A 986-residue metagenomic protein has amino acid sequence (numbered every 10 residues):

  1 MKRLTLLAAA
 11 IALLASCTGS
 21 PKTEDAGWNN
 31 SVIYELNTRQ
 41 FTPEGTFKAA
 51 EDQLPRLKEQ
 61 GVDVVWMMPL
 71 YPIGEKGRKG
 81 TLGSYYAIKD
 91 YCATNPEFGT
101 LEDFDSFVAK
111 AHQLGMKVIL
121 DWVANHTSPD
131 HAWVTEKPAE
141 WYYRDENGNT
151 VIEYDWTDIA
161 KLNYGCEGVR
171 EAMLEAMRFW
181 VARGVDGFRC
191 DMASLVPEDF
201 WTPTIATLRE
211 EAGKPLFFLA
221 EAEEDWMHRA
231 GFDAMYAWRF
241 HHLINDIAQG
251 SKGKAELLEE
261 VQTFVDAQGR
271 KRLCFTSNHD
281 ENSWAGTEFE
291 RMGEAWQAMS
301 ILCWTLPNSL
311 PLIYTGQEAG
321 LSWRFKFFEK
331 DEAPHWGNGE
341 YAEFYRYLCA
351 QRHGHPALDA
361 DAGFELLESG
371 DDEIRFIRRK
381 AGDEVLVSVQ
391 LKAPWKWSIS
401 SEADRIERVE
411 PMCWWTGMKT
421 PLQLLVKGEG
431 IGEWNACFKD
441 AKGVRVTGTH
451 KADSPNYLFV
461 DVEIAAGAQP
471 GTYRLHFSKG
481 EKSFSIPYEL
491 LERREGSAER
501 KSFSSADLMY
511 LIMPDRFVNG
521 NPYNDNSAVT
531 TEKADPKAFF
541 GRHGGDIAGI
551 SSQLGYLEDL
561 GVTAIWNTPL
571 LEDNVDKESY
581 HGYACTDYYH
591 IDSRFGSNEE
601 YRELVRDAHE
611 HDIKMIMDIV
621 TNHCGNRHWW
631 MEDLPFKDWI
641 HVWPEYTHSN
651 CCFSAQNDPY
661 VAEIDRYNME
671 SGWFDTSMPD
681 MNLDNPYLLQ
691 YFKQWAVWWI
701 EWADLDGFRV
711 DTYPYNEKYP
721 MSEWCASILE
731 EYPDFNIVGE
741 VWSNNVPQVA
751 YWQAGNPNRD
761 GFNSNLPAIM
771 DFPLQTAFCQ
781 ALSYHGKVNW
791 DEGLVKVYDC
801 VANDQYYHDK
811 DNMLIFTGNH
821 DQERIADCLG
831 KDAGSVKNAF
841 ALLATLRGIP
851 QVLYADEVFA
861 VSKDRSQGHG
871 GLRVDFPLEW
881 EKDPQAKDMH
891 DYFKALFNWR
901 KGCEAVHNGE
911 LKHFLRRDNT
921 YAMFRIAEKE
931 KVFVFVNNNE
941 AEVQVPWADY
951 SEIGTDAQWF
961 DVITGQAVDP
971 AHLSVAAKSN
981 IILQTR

Functional and structural regions predicted by a protein language model:
L4-L13: Sec-dependent N-terminal signal peptides
S16-W66, P72, D105, K110-A111 (+12 more regions): Carbohydrate-interacting/catalytic domains
S20-K48, D52-D63, P69-R183, P203-F217 (+7 more regions): Substrate-binding/active-site clefts of carbohydrate-active enzymes
I33-E35, V64-P69, I119-L120, R189 (+14 more regions): Structural recognition of the beta-strand scaffold that forms the well-ordered cores of secreted hydrolase catalytic
V108, E175, D186, D191-F275 (+17 more regions): Active-site-proximal helices and loops of the catalytic beta/alpha 8
Q268-E290, K810-G830: Active-site clefts of carbohydrate-active enzymes
S401-E433, I486, L490-E495, E499: Beta-strand/beta-sandwich contexts
M418-G480: Immunoglobulin-like IPT/TIG beta-sandwich domains and homologous Ig-like subdomains
